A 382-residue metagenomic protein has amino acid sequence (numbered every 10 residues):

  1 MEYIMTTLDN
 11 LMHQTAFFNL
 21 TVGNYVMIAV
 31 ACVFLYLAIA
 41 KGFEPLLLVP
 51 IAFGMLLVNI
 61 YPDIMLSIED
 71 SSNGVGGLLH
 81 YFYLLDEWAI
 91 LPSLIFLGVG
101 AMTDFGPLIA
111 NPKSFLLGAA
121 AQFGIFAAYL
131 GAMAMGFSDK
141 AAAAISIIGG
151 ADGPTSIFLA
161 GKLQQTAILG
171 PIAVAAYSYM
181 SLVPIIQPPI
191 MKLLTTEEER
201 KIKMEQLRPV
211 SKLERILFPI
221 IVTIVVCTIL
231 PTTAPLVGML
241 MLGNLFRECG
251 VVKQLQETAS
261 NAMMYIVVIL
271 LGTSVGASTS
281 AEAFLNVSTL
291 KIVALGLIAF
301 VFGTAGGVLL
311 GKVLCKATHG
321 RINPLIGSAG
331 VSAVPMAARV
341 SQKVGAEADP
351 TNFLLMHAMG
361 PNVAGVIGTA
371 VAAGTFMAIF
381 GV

Functional and structural regions predicted by a protein language model:
M1-G74: N-terminal alpha-helical transmembrane segments of multi-pass membrane transport and channel/translocase proteins
M1-N19, Y25, S71, V75 (+3 more regions): Intrinsically disordered, low-complexity non-transmembrane regions of multi-pass membrane transporters
A40-L48, S67, Y81-F82, M102-L117 (+5 more regions): Interfacial helix-loop-helix linkers and transmembrane-helix boundary segments in multi-pass membrane proteins
W88, L97-M102, L117-A127, G131 (+3 more regions): Alpha-helical membrane segments and immediately flanking helix-loop junctions that form or couple to the substrate/ion
L108-Y129, S280-G307, A358-N362: Entry/N-cap segments of selected transmembrane alpha helices and their immediately preceding amphipathic helices
A167-I185, L295-G303, I326-A329: Alpha-helical transmembrane segments
A175-V251: Membrane-embedded hairpin module used as a gating/binding unit in multi-pass transport and secretion proteins
T223-G307: Transmembrane helical segments that form the transport core of multi-pass membrane transport proteins
